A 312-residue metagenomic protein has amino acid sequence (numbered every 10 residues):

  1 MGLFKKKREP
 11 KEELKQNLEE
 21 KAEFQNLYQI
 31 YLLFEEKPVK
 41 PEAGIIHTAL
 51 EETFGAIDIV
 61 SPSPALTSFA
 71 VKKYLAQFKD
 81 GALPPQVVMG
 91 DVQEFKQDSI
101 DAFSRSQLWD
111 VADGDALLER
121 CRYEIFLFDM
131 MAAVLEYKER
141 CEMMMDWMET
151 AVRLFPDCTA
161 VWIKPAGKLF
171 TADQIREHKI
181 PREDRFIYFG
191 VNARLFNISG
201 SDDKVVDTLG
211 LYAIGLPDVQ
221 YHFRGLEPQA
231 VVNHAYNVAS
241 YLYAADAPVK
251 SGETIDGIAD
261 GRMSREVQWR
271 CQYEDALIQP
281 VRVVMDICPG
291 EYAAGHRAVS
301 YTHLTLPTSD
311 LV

Functional and structural regions predicted by a protein language model:
G2-L66, Q279-S300: Short, extreme N-terminal segment that most often corresponds to the first beta-strand
L27-Q29, L117-V134, T208-Q220: Glycine-rich, often proline-containing surface loops adjacent to acidic residues and nearby aromatics that form
G44-D115: N-terminal low-complexity, intrinsically disordered segments
E51-S61, D146-V161, Y243-V249: Structural alpha-beta junctions
V92-G190: Internal, hydrophobic cores of structured domains that mediate oligomerization or house catalytic pockets within large
A166-T254, A259-S300: Aromatic/basic-lined ligand-recognition segments that form π-stacking hydrophobic pockets flanked by Lys/Arg to engage
T302-T308: Conserved small/polar residues in nucleotide/adenosyl-binding loops
